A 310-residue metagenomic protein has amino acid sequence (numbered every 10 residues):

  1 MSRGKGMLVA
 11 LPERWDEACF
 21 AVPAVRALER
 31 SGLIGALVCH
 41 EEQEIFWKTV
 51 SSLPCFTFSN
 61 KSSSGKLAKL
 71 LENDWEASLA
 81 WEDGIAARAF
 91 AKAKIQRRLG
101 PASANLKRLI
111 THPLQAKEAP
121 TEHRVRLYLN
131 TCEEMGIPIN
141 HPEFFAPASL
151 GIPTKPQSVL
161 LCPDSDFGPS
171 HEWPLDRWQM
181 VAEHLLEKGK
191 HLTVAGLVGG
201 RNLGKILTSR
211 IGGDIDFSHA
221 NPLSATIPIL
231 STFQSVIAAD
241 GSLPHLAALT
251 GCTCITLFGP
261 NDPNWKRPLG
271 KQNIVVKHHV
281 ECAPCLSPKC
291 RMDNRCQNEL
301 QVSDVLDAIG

Functional and structural regions predicted by a protein language model:
M1-G310: Catalytic machinery of carbohydrate-active enzymes, primarily nucleotide-sugar-dependent glycosyltransferases
